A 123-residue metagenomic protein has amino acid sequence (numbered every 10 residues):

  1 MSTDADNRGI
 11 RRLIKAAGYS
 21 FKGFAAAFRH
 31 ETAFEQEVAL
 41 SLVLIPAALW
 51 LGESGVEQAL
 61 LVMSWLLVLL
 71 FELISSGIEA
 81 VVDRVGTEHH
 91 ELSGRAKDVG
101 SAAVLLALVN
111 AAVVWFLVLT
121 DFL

Functional and structural regions predicted by a protein language model:
M1-G77, V85, H89-E91, S101-L123: Hydrophobic alpha-helical transmembrane segments
V81: Alpha-helical membrane segments and immediately flanking helix-loop junctions that form or couple to the substrate/ion
A96: Short basic (Lys/Arg) and small-residue
